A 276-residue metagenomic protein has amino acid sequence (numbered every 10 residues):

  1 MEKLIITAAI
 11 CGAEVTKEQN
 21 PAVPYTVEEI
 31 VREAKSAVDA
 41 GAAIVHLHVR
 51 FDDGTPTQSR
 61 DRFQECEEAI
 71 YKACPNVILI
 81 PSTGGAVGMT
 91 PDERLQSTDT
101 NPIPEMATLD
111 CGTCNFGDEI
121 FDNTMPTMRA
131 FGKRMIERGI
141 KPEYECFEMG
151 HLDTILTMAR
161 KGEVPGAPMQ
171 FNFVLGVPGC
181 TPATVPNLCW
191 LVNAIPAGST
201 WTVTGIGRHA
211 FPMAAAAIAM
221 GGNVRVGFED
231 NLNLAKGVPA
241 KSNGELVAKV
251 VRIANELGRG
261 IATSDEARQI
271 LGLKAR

Functional and structural regions predicted by a protein language model:
M1-A22, T108-N115: N-terminal small/glycine-rich loop or linker at the start of catalytic domains across soluble metabolic enzymes
A8, T55-T83, A130-E137, W190-G198 (+1 more regions): Alpha-helix-loop-beta-strand connector modules within alpha/beta enzyme cores
A8, V27, V31, A42-P56 (+1 more regions): Histidine-centered catalytic micro-motifs
E18, A43-C66, F116, F173-L175 (+1 more regions): Glycine-rich, proline-tolerant flexible connector loops at the mouths of alpha/beta enzymes
V27, T57-D122: Active-site beta->alpha loop and helix N-cap motifs at the rims of alpha/beta catalytic domains
I30, A37, H48, A107 (+4 more regions): Conserved, mostly hydrophobic/aromatic
M106-E229, A240-E245: Catalytic alpha/beta core domains of metabolic enzymes, predominantly
A248, R252-R276: Mid-to-C-terminal alpha-helical segments outside catalytic/metal-binding sites
